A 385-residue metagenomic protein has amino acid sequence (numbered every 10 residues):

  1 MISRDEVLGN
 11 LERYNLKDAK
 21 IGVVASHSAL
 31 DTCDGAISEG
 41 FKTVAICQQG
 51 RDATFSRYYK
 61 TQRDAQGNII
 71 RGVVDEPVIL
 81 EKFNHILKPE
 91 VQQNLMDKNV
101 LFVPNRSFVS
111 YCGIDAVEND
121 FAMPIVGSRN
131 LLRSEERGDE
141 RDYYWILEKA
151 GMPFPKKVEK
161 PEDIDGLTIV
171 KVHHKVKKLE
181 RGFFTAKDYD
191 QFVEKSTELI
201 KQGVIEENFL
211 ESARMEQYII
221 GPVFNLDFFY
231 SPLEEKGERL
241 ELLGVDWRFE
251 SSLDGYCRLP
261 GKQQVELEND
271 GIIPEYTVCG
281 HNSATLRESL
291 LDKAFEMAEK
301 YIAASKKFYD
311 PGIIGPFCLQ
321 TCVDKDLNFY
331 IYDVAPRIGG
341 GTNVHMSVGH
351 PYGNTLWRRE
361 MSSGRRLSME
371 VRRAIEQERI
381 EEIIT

Functional and structural regions predicted by a protein language model:
V7-E39, C47, G280: N-terminal phosphate-binding or glycine-rich loops at protein starts, especially the Walker A/P-loop of NTPases
V44: Conserved beta-strand positions in the Rossmann-like core of class I SAM-dependent methyltransferases
Q48-T168, K175-K177: Conserved N-proximal alpha/beta basic substrate-recognition cap immediately N-terminal to, or forming the N-lobe
R57-R71, S251-L290, A294, H350-R358: Charged, glycine/proline-rich intrinsically disordered loops and linkers
D165-A186, G203-G221: ATP-grasp fold ATP-binding core
D190, E194-I273, S289-K293, M297 (+4 more regions): Phosphate-binding site of ATP-dependent enzymes
E235, N282-T385: ATP-dependent carboxylate activation and anion-phosphoryl transfer catalytic cores that bind Mg-ATP to form
